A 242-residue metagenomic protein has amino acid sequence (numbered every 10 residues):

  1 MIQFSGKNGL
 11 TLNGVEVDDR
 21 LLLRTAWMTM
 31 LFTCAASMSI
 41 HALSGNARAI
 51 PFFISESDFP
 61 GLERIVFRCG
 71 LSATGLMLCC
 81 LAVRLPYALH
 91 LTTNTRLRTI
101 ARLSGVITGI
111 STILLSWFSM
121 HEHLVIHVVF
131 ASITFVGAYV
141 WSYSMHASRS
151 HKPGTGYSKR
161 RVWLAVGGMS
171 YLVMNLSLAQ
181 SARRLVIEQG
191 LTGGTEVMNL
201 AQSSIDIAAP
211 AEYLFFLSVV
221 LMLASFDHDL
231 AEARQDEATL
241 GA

Functional and structural regions predicted by a protein language model:
M1-V17, G45-A49, L230, R234-A242: Intrinsically disordered terminal tails
I2-E16, V140-R160: Cytoplasmic juxtamembrane interface segments
L10-T11, V17-T92, L97-T99, T108 (+1 more regions): Early transmembrane hairpin module of multi-pass membrane proteins
T25-S39, R102-S116, F135-W141, A165-S177 (+2 more regions): Alpha-helical transmembrane segments of multi-pass integral membrane proteins
F67-C80, V136-M145, L214-F226: Hydrophobic cores of alpha-helical transmembrane segments in multi-pass inner/ER membrane proteins, independent
T93-G105, Y157-W163, A238: Membrane-interfacial loop-to-transmembrane alpha-helix junctions, especially the N-terminal start
E122-T134, Y157, I205-A208: Non-cytosolic membrane-interface motifs at loop->transmembrane helix junctions
A147-A242: Terminal transmembrane helical module of multi-pass membrane proteins
